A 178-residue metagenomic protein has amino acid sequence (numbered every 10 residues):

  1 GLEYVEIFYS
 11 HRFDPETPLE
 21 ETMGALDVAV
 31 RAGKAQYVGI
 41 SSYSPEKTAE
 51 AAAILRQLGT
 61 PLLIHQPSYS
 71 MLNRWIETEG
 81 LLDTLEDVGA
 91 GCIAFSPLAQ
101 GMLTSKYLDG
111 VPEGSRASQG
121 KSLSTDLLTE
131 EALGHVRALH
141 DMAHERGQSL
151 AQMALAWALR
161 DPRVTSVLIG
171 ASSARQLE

Functional and structural regions predicted by a protein language model:
G1-T17: Active-site groove signature of glycoside hydrolases
D14-E178: Beta/alpha (TIM)-barrel catalytic core signal, keyed to glycine-rich beta->alpha loops juxtaposed to Asp/Glu that bind
